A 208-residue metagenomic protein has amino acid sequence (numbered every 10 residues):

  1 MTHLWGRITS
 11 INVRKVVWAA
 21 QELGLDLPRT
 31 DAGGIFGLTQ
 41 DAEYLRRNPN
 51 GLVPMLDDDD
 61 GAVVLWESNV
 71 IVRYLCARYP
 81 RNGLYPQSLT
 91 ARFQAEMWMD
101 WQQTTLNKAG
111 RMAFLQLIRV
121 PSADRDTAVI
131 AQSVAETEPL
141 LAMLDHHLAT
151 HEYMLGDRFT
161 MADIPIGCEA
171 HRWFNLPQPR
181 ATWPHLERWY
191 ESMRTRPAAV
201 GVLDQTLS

Functional and structural regions predicted by a protein language model:
M1-A128: GST-like domain detector, emphasizing the conserved glutathione-binding G-site in the N-terminal thioredoxin-like
P28-T30, G156, A181, G201: A local structural micro-motif
G34-I35, A162, L207: Conserved beta-strand edge residues that scaffold enzyme active sites
N50, R78, T150-H151, R196: Structured helix-beta-strand junction loops
C76, E169-A170, L203: Active-site-flanking alpha-helical
Q102-T195: GST-like fold's C-terminal all-alpha helical module
G201-S208: Short, flexible loop/turn segments with low-complexity composition
